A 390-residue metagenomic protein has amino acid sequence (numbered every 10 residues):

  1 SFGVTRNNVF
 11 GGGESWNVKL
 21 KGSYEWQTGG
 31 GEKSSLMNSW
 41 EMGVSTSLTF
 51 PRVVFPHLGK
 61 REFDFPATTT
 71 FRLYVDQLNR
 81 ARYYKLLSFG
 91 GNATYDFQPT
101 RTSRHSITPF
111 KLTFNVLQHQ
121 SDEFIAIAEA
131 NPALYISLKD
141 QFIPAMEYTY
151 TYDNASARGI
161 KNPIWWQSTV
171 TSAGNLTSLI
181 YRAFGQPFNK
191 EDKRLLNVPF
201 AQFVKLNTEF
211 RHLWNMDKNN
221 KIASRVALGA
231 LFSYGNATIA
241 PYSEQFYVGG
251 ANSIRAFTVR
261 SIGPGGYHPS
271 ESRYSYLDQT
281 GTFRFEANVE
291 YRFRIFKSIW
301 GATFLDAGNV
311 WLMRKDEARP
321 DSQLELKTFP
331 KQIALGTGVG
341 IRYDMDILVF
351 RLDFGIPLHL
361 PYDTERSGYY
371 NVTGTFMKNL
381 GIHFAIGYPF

Functional and structural regions predicted by a protein language model:
S1-Q167, R255-A256, I262, Y267 (+3 more regions): Gram-negative/organellar outer-membrane beta-barrel architecture
S1-T5, S106-F293, T303-K327: C-terminal outer-membrane beta-barrel translocator/porin domains of Gram-negative envelope proteins and their
G11-G13, D217-N219, F296-S298, I347: A cross-taxa feature marking solvent-exposed loop/turn segments within ectodomains of secreted and single-pass membrane
W16-L20, F71-L73, W166-V170, S224-V226 (+4 more regions): Membrane-embedded beta-strand positions of outer-membrane beta-barrel proteins
G90, G250, A334-G340: Glycine-centered small-residue hotspots that permit tight backbone geometry or close packing
G308, M313, R342, I356-P361 (+1 more regions): Flexible, small/polar- and glycine-enriched "cap/hinge" segments at structural transition points
L324, L335-T337, Y343, P361: C-terminal soluble interaction/assembly domains
